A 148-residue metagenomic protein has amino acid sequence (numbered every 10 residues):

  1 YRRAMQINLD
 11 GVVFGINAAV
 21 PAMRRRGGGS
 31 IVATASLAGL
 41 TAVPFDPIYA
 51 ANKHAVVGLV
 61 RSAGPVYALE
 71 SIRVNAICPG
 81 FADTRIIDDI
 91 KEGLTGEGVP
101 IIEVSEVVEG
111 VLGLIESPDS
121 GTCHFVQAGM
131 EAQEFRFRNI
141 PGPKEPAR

Functional and structural regions predicted by a protein language model:
Y1-R2: Substrate-binding pocket helix/loop in short-chain dehydrogenase/reductase
I16, N52: Active-site helix of classical SDR
A18-G27: A short helix-coil junction within the Rossmann-fold of NAD(P)-dependent oxidoreductases
S36: Residue(s) in the substrate-gating loop at a strand-loop-helix junction that position the organic substrate next
T41, S62-I72: Active-site-adjacent segment of SDR/Rossmann-fold oxidoreductases
A42-A50, S62, I90: Active-site loop-to-helix junction immediately N-terminal to the catalytic Tyr of the SDR YXXXK motif in Rossmann-fold
A76, G93-F137: C-terminal helical subdomain
